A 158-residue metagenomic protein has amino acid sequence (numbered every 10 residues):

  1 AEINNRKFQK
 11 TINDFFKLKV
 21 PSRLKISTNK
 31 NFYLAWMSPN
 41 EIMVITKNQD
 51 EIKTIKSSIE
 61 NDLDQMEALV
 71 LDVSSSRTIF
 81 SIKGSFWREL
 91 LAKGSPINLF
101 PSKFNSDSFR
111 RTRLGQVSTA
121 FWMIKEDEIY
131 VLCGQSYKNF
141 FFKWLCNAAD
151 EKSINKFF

Functional and structural regions predicted by a protein language model:
A1-F158: Basic, glycine/lysine-rich polyanion-binding surfaces/domains
